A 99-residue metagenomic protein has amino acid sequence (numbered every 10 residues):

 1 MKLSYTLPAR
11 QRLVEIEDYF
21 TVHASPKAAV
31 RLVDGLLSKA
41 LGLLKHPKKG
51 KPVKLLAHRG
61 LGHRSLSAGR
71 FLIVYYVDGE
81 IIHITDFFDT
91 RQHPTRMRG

Functional and structural regions predicted by a protein language model:
M1-G35: Arg/Lys-rich, positively charged N-terminal/basic patches that mediate binding to nucleic acids
L3-Y5, E17, L37-K39, L43-K49 (+1 more regions): Alpha-helical transmembrane segments and membrane-interface helix-loop junctions in multi-pass membrane proteins
T6-P8, H46, T85-T90: Generic beta-structure capping elements
R12, G35, K39-G42, S65 (+1 more regions): Residue-level recognition of specific faces of alpha-helices
Y19-V22, K49, T90: A short linear boundary/processing microfeature
A29, K51-L55, R96: Short, hydrophobic secondary-structure boundary micro-motifs
L41-S67: A short, surface-exposed loop/turn module that caps and links secondary-structure elements
L61, A68-G99: Enriched for short, Lys/Arg-rich terminal
